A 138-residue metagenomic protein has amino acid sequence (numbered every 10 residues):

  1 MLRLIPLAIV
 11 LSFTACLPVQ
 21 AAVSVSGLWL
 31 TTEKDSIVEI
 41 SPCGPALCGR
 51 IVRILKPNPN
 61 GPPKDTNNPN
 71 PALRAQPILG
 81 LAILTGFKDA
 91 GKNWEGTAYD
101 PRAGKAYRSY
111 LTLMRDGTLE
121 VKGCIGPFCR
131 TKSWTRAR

Functional and structural regions predicted by a protein language model:
M1-L2: N-terminal secretory signal peptides that target proteins for export/translocation
I5-C16: Bacterial N-terminal signal peptides
C16-A22: Sec/Tat signal peptide C-region and signal peptidase I cleavage site
V25-S26, T32-R102, A106-Y107: Central antiparallel beta-sheet cores of small beta-barrel/beta-sandwich binding domains
D100-R102, R108-L111, T118-T131: Short, exposed beta-strand-loop hairpins at the edges of beta-sheets in extracellular/periplasmic proteins
A137-R138: Short, solvent-exposed mixed-charge patches
